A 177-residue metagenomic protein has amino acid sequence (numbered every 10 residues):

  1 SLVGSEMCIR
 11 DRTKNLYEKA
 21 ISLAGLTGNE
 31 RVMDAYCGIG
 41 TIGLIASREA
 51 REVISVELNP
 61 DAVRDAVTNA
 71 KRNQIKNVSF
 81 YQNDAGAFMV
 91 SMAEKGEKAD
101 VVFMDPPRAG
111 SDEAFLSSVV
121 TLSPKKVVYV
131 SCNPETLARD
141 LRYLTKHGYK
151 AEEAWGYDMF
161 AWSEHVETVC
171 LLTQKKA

Functional and structural regions predicted by a protein language model:
S5-E6, R10-A177: Rossmann-like S-adenosyl-L-methionine
